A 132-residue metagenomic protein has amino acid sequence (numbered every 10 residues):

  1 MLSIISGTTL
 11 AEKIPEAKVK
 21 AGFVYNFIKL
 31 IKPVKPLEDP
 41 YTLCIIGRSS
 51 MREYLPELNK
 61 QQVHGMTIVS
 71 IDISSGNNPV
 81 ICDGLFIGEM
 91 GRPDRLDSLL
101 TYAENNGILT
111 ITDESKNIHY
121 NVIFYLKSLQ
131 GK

Functional and structural regions predicted by a protein language model:
T9-K132: Short hydrophobic alpha-helices and adjacent helix-cap/hinge residues
